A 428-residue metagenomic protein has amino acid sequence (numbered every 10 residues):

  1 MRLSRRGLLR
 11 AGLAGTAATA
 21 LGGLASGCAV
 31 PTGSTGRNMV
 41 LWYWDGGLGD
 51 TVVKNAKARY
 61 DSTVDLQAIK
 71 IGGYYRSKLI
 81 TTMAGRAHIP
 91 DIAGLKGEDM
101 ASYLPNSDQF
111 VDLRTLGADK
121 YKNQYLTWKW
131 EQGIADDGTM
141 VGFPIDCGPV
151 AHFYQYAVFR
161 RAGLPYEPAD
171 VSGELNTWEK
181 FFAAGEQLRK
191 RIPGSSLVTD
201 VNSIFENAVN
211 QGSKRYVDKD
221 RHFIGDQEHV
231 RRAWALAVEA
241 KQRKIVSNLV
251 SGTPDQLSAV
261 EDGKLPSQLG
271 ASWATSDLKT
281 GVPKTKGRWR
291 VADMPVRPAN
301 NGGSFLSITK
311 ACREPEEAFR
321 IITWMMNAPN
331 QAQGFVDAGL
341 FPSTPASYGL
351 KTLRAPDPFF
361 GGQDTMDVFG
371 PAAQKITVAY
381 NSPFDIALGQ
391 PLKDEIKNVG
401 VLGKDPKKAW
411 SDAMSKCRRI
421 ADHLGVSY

Functional and structural regions predicted by a protein language model:
M1-S102, D119-Y121, V296, R313-E317 (+3 more regions): Conserved N-terminal structural module of periplasmic/extracytoplasmic solute-binding proteins
A58, A84, Q242-R243, G281-P342 (+1 more regions): Extracytoplasmic/periplasmic substrate-recognition and gating elements
I69-L79, E98, E174-K180, N248-D262: Short helix-initiation/N-cap motifs at beta->coil->alpha
D91-G94, P266-A271: Paired acidic/hydrophobic, glycine-rich loop segments that form the ligand-binding mouth/hinge of periplasmic-binding
K96-A151, R290: Hinge/lid segment of periplasmic solute-binding proteins
R114-Y125, A169-E174, K214-A233, T280-K284 (+2 more regions): Short, solvent-exposed loop/beta-turn-alpha elements that line the ligand-binding surface or hinge of extracytoplasmic
F182-E186, D220-V250: Glycine-centered hinge/linker elements that transmit conformational signals in sensory and ligand-binding systems
V250, Q363-K416: C-terminal capping/gating helix-and-loop segments adjacent to ligand/active sites or protein-protein/ligand interfaces
